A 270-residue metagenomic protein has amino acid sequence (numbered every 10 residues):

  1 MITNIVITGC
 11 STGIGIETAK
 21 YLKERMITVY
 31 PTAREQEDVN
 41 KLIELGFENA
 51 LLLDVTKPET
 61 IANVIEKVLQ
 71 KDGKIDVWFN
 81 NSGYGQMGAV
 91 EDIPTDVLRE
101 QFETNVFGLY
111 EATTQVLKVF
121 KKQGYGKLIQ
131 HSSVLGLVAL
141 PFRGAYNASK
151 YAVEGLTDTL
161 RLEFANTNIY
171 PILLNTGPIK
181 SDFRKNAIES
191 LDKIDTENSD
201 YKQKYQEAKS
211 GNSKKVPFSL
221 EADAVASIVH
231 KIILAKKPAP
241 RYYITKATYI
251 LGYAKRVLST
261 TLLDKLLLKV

Functional and structural regions predicted by a protein language model:
S11-T12: Conserved glycine-rich cofactor-binding loop
L53-N63, T95: The beta1-alpha1 cofactor-binding region of Rossmann-like NAD(H)/NADP(H)-dependent oxidoreductases
A89-V90, V97-R99: Substrate-binding pocket helix/loop in short-chain dehydrogenase/reductase
T113, S149-A152: Active-site helix of classical SDR
T113-T114, D158: A short, exposed helix-loop element centered on a Lys and neighboring polar residues
S133: Residue(s) in the substrate-gating loop at a strand-loop-helix junction that position the organic substrate next
A165-K215: C-terminal beta-strand-loop-alpha-helix "lid" module of Rossmann-like NAD(P)-dependent dehydrogenases
